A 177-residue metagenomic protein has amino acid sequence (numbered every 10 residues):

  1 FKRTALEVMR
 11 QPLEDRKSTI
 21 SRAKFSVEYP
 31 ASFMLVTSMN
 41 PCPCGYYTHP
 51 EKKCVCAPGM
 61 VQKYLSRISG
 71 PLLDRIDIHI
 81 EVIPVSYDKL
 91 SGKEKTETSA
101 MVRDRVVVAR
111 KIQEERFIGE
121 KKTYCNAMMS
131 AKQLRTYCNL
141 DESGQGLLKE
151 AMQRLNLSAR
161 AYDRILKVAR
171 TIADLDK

Functional and structural regions predicted by a protein language model:
F1: Conserved P-loop NTPase "ATPase switch" module shared by AAA+ and STAND
T4-K177: Basic, amphipathic alpha-helical bundle interface domains used for macromolecular binding and assembly
